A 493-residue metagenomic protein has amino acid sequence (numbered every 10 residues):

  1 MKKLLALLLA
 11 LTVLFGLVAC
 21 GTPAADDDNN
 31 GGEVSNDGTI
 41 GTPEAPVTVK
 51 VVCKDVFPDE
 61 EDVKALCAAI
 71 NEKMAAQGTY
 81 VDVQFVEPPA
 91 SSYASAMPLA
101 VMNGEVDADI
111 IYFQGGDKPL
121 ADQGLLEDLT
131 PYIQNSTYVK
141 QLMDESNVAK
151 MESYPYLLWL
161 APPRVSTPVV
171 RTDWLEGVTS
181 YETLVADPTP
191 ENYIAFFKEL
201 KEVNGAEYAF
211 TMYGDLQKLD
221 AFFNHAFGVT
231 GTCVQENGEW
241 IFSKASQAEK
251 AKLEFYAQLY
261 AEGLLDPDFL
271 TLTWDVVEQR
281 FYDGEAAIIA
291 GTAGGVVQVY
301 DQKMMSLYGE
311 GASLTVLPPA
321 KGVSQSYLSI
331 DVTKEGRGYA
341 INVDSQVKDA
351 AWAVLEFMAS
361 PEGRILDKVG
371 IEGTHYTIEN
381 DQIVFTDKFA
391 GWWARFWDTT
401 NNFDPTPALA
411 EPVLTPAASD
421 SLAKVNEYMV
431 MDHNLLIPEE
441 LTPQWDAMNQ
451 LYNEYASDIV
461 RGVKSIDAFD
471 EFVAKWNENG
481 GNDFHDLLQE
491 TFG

Functional and structural regions predicted by a protein language model:
M1-L4, L8: Positively charged n-region of N-terminal signal peptides that target proteins for export
L9, G16-G493: Extracytoplasmic/secretory soluble proteins
